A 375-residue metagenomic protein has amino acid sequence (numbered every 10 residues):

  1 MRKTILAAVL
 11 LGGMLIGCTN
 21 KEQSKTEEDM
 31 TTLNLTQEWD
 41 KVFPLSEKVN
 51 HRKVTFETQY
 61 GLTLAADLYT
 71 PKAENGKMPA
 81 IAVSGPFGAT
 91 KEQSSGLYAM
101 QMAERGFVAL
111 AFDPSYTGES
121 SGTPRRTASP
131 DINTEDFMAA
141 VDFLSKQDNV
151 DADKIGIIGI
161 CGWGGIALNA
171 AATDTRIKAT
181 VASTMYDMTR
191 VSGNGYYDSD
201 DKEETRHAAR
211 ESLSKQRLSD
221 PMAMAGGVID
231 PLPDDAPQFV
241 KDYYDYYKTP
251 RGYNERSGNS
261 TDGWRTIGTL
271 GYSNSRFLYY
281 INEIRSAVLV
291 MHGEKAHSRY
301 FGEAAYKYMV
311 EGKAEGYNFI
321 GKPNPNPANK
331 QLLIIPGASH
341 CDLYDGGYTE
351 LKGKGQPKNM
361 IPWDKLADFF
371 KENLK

Functional and structural regions predicted by a protein language model:
M30-G76, G353-Q356: N-terminal cap/lid segment of alpha/beta-hydrolase-fold proteins
E57, K91, T117-A152, K352-I361: Catalytic nucleophile-loop/oxyanion-hole region of alpha/beta-hydrolase and closely related hydrolase-like folds
G76-P86: Short beta-strand element of the alpha/beta-hydrolase
G88-M100, P114, G302: The serine-hydrolase catalytic nucleophile loop
Q101-S121: Conserved alpha/beta-hydrolase
L168-P250: Alpha/beta-hydrolase-fold enzymes
I284, V290-H292: Short beta-strand/loop motif that positions the catalytic acidic residue of the alpha/beta-hydrolase fold
A338-N359: Catalytic histidine-centered segment of alpha/beta-hydrolase-like enzymes
